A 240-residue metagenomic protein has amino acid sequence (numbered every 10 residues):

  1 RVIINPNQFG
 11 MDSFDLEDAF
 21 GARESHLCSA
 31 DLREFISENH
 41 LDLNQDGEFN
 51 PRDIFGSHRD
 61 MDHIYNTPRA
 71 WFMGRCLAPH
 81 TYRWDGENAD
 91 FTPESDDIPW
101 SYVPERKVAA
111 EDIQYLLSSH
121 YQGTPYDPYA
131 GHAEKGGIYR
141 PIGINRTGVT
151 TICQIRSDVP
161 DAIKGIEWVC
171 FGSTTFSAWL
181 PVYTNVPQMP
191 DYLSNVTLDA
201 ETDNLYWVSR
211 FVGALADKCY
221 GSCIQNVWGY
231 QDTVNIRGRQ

Functional and structural regions predicted by a protein language model:
R1-Q240: C-terminus-biased signal that marks the final domain/tail of proteins
